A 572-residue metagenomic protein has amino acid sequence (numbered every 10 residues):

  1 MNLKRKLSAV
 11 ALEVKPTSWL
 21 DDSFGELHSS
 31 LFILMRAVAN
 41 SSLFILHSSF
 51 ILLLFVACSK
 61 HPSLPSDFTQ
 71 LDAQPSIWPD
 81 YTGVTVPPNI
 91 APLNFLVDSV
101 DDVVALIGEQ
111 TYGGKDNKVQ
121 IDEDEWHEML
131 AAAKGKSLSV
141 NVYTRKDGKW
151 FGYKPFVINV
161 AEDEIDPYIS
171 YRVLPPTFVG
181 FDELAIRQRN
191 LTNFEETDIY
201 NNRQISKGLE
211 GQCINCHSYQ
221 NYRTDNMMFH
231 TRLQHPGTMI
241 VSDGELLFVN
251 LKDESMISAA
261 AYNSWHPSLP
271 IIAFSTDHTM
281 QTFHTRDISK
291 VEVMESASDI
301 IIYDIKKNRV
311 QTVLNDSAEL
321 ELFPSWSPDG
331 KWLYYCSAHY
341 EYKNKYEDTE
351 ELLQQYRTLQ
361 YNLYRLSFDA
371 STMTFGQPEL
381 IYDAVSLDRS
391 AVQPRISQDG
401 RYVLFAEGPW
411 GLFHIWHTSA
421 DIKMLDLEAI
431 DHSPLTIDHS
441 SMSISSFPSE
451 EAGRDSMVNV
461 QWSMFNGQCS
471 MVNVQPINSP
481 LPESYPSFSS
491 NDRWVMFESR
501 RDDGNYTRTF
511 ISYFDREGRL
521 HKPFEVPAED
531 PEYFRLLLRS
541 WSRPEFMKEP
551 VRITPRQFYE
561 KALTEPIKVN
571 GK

Functional and structural regions predicted by a protein language model:
M1, L34-M35: Extreme N-termini of proteins with methionine-enriched Sec-type signal peptides or N-terminal signal-anchor
K4-K6: Polybasic, lysine-rich low-complexity intrinsically disordered segments
S8, F24-I33, N40-L52, I430-S443 (+1 more regions): Arg/Gly-rich low-complexity intrinsically disordered repeat tracts
S8, L12-E13, T17-F24, M35-V38 (+1 more regions): Short Gly/Ser/Thr- and charged-rich N-terminal loops/segments that act as flexible capping/hinge elements
T17, D21, P79, T85 (+2 more regions): Compositionally biased, low-complexity repeat tracts
C58-H432, H439, I444, G453-S456 (+1 more regions): Sequence signature of WD/YWTD-type beta-propeller architectures
